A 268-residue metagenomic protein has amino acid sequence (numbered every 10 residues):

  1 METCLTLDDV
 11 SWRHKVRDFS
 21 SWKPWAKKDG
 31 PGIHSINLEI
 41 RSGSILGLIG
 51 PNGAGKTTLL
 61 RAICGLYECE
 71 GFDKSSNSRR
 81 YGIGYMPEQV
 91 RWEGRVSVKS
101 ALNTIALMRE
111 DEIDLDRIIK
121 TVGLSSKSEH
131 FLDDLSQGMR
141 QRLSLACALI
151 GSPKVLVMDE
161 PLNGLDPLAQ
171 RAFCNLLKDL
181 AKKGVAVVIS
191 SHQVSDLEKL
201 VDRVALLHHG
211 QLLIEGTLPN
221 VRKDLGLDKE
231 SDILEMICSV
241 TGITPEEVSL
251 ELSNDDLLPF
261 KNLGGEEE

Functional and structural regions predicted by a protein language model:
I49-P51: The feature captures the beta-strand-to-loop junction immediately N-terminal to the Walker
C64: Helix-to-loop junction immediately C-terminal to a conserved catalytic motif
N103, E112-K127: Conserved ABC ATPase "signature" region
L145: Hydrophobic anchor residue at the start of the ABC signature
L156-E160: Catalytic Walker B motif of ABC-type/P-loop ATPase nucleotide-binding domains
L197-K199: A short, surface-exposed alpha-helical micro-motif characterized by mixed small hydrophobic and charged/polar residues
